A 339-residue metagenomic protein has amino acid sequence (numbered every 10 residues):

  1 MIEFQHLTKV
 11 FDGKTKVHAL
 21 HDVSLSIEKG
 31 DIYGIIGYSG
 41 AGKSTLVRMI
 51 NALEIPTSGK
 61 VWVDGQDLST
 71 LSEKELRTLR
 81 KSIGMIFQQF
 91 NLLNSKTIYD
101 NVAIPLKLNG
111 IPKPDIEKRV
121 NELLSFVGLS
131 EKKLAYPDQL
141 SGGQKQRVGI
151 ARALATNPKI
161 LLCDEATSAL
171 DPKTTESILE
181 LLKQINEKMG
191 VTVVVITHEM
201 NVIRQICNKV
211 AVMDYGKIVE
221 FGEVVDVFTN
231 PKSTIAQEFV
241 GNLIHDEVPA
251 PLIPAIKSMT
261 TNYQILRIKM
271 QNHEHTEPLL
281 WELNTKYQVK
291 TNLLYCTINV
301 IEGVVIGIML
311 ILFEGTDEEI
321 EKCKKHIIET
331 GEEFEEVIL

Functional and structural regions predicted by a protein language model:
N51: Helix-to-loop junction immediately C-terminal to a conserved catalytic motif
G59-D67: Conserved ABC transporter NBD signature motif
Q66-D67, A103, K107, P114-E131: Conserved ABC ATPase "signature" region
K96-A103: Short coil-to-helix segment of the ABC ATPase nucleotide-binding domain corresponding to the Q-loop/switch region
A135-D138, A155-T156, C163: Conserved signature/switch motifs of ABC ATPase nucleotide-binding domains
I203-Q205: A short, surface-exposed alpha-helical micro-motif characterized by mixed small hydrophobic and charged/polar residues
F221-G222, N230: ABC ATPase "signature
